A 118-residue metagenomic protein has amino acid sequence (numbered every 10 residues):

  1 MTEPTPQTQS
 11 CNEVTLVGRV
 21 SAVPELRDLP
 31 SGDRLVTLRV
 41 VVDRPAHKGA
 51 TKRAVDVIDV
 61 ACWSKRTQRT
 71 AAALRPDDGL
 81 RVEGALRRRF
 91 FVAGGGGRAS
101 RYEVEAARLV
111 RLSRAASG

Functional and structural regions predicted by a protein language model:
M1-G118: Single-stranded nucleic acid-binding surfaces, predominantly the OB-fold ssDNA-binding core
